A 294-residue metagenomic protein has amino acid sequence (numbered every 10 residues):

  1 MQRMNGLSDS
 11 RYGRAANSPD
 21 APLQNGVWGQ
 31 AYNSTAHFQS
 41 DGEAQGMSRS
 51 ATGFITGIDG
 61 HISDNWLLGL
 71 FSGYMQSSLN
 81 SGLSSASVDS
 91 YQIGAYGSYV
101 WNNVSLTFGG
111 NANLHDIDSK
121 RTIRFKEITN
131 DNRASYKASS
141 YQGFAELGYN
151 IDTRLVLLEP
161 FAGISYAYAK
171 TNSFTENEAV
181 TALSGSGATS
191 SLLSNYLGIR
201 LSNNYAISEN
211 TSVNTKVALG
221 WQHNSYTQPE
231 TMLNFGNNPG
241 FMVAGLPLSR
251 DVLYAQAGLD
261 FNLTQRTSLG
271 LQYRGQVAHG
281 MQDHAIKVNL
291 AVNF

Functional and structural regions predicted by a protein language model:
M1, G42-S50, G82-S84, D116-K137 (+2 more regions): Solvent-exposed, glycine/polar-rich loop segments of beta-barrel outer-membrane systems
M1-L157, R274, A278-G280, A285 (+1 more regions): Outer membrane beta-barrel translocator domains of Type V secretion systems
V27-W28, P160-I164, T215-G220: Extended hydrophobic secondary-structure segments that form protein cores and membrane-embedded regions
W66, W101-L106, N150-E159, N204-N214 (+1 more regions): Secondary-structure transition into beta-strands, especially the periplasmic turns and strand N-termini that construct
L147, L158, G163-A169: Solvent-exposed flexible segments
T181-F294: Outer membrane beta-barrel transmembrane domains
